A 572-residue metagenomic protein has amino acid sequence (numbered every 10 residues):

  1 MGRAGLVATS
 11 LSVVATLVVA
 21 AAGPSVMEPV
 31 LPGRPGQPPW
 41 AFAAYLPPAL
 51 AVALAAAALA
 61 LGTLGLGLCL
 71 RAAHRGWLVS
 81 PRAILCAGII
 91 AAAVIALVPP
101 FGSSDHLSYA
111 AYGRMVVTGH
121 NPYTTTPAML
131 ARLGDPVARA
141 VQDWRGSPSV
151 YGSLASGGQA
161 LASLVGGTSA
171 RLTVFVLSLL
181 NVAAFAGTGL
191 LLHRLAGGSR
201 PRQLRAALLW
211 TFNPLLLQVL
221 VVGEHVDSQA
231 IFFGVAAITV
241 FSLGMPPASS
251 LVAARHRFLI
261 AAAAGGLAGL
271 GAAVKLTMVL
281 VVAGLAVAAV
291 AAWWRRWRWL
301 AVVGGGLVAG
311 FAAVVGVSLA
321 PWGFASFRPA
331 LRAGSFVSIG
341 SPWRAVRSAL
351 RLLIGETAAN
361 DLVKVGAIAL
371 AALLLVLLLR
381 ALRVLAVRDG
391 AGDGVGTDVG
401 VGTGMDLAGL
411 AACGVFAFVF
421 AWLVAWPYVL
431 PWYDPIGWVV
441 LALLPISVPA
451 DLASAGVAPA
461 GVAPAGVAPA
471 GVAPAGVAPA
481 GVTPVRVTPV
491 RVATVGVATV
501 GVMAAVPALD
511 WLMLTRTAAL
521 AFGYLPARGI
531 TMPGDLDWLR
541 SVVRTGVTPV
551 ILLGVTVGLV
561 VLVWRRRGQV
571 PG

Functional and structural regions predicted by a protein language model:
G2-A56, V302-D389, M405-V419, L444-V457 (+4 more regions): Transmembrane helical bundles and short interhelical boundary loops of multi-pass, membrane-embedded
S12, L61-L70, L172-S199, I231-F232 (+1 more regions): Transmembrane-helix motifs of polytopic, lipid-linked glycan transferases
W77-S178: Intramembrane catalytic core of multi-pass membrane enzymes that act on lipidic substrates
V79-A83, L192-P214, A391-G392, G396: Transmembrane-helix signature of polytopic, membrane-embedded enzymes that assemble or transfer cell-envelope glycans
A155, Q159-G166, L177-L191, A230-F233 (+1 more regions): Transmembrane alpha-helices of multi-pass, membrane-embedded glycan-processing enzymes that use lipid-linked
A206, V235, V240-G269, A411-A417: Short hydrophobic alpha-helices at membrane interfaces in multi-pass membrane enzymes
Q218, A253-A286, A417-V424: Membrane-interface alpha helices of multi-pass inner-membrane proteins
V281-A309: Perimembrane helix-loop-helix junctions
